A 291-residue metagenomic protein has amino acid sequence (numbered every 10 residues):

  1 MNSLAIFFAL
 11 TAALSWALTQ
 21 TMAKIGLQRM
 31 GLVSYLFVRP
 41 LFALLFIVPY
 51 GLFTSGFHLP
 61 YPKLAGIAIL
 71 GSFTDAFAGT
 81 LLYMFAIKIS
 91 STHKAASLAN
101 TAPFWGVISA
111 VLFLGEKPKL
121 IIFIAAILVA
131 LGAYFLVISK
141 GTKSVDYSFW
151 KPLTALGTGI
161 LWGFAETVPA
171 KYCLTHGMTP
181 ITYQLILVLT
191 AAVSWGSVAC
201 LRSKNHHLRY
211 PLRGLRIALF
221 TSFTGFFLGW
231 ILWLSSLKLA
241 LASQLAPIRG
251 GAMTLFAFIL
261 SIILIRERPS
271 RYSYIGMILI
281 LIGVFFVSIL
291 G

Functional and structural regions predicted by a protein language model:
M1-S34, V38-L70, T80-S90, K140-L156 (+6 more regions): Membrane-interface interhelical linkers
L14, L18, A78, W105 (+3 more regions): Residue positions within transmembrane alpha-helices of multi-pass solute transporters
S15, D75, A102, L161 (+3 more regions): MFS transmembrane alpha-helix packing/gate-lining sites
Y35-L36, A95, Y183, L245: Juxtamembrane helix-start motifs in multi-pass secondary transporters
F42, I47, V107-V111, L120-K140 (+1 more regions): Hydrophobic transmembrane alpha-helices of multi-pass small-molecule transport proteins
F42-F46, L98-L112, T190, S194 (+3 more regions): Alpha-helical transmembrane segments of compact multi-pass small-molecule transporters, enriched in specific families
Y83, P103-I124, Y134, T254-Y274: C-terminal transmembrane-helix exit sites in multi-pass transporters
F149-T182: Selected transmembrane alpha-helices and immediately adjacent juxtamembrane segments of polytopic inner-membrane
